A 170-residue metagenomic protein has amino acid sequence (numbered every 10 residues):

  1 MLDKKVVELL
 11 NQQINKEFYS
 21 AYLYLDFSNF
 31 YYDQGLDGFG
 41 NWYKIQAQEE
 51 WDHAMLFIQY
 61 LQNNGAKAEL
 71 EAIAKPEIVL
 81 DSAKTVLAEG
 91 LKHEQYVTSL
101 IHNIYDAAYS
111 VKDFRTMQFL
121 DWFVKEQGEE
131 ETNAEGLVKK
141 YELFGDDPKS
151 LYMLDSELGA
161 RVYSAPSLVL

Functional and structural regions predicted by a protein language model:
M1-L170: Iron-associated oxidoreductase/ferritin-like identity signal
